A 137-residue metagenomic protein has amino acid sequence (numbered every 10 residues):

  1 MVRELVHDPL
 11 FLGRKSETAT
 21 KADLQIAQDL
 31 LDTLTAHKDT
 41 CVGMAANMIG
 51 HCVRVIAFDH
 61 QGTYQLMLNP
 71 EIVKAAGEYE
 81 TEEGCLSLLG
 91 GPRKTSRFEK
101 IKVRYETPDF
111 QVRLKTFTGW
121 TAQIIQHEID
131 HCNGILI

Functional and structural regions predicted by a protein language model:
M1-I137: Positively charged
